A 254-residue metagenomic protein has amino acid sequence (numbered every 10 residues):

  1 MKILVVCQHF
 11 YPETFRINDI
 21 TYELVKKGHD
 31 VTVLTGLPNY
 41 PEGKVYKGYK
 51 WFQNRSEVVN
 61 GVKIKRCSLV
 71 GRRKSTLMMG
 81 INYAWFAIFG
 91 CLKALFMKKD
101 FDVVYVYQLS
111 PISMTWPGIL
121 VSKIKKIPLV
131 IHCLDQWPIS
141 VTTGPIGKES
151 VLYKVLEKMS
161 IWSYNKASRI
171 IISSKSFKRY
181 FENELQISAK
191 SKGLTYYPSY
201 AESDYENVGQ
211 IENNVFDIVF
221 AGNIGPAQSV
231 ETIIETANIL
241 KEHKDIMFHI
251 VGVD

Functional and structural regions predicted by a protein language model:
M1, S203-D217, K241: Nucleotide-sugar donor-binding and catalytic loop/hinge architecture of NDP-sugar-dependent glycosyltransferases
M1-N60, R169, E235-E242: N-terminal subdomain of nucleotide-sugar transferases
Q8, G71-M78, S122-I161: Acceptor-binding helix/loop patch of EC 2.4 sugar-transfer enzymes, predominantly nucleotide-sugar-dependent
H9, A221-G225, D254: Short donor-sugar binding/catalytic loops of nucleotide-sugar-dependent glycosyltransferases, especially enzymes
T14, G80-K93, V103-K125, V130-I139: An aromatic- and histidine-rich active-site surface loop
T35-A94, K98: A conserved catalytic-core segment of Leloir-type glycosyltransferases
S150-N207: Donor nucleotide-sugar binding/catalytic pocket of nucleotide-sugar-dependent glycosyltransferases
I211-Q228, I234-A237, H249: Conserved donor-binding/catalytic core segment of Leloir-type glycosyltransferases
